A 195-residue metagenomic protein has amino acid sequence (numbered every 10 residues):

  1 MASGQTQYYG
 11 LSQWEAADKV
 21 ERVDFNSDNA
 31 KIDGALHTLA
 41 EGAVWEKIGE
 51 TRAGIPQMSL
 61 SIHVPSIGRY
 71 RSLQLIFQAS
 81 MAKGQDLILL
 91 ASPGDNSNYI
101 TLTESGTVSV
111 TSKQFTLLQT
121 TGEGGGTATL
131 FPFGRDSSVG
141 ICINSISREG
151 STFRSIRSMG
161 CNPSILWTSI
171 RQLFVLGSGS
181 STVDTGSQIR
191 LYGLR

Functional and structural regions predicted by a protein language model:
M1-H37: Extracellular "spike/adhesin" assembly and maturation modules and analogous cytosolic coiled-coil scaffolds
N29-K31, L36-R195: Surface-exposed molecular-recognition determinants
